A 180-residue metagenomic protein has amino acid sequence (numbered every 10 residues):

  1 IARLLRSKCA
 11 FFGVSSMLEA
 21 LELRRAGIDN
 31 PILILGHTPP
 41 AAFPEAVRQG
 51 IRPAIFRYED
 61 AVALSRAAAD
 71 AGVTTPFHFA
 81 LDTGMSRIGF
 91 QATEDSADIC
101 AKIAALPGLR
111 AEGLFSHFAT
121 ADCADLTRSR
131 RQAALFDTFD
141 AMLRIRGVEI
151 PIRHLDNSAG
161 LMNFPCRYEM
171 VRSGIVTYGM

Functional and structural regions predicted by a protein language model:
I1-I51, I55-D60, L64: N-terminal active-site wall of soluble small-molecule enzyme domains
I1-R3, S7, V62, R66-A67 (+2 more regions): Active-site loop/helix belt of alpha/beta enzymes
E22, H37-P40, P44, I55 (+4 more regions): Alpha-helical context
L35, F56, A80-D82, S173-G174: Generic beta-sheet signal
